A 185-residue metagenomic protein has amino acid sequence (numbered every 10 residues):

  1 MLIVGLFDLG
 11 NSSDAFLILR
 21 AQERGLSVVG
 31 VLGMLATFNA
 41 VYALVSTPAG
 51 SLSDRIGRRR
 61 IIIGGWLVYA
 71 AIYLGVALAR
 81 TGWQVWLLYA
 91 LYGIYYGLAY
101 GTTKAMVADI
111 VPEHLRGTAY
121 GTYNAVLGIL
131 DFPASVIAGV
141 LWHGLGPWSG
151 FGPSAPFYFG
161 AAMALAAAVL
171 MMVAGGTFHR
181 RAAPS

Functional and structural regions predicted by a protein language model:
M1-M34: Helix-loop boundary and gating motifs at the non-cytosolic
N39-T47, G128-F132: Residue-level signature of mid-helix packing/kink "hotspots" within the transmembrane helices of 12-pass Major
V45-R58, W142-H143: Helix-to-loop junctions at the C-terminal end of transmembrane segments in multipass secondary transporters
R60-G75: Structural signature of the two symmetry-related core transmembrane helices
A77-L88: Helix-loop junctions at membrane interfaces in 12-TM secondary transporters
L98-V111: Intracellular juxtamembrane helix-capping segments at the cytosolic ends of symmetry-related transmembrane helices
V140-A164: A membrane-interface helix-boundary motif in multi-pass transporters
F159-S185: Multi-pass alpha-helical transporter architecture, strongest for 12-TM Major Facilitator/SLC carriers used
